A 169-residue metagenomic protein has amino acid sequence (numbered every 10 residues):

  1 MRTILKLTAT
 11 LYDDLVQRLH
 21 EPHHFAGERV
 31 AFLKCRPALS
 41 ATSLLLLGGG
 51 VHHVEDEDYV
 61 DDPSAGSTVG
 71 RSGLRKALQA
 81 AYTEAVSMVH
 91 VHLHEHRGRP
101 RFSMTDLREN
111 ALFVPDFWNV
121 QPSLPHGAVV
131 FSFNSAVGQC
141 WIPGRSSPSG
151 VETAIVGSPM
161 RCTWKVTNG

Functional and structural regions predicted by a protein language model:
M1-S87, H96-G169: Conserved beta-strand-loop surface patch within small alpha/beta domains used for substrate/adaptor or ligand engagement
L93: Short, well-ordered beta-to-alpha junction loops that form the rim of enzyme active sites and present histidine/acidic
